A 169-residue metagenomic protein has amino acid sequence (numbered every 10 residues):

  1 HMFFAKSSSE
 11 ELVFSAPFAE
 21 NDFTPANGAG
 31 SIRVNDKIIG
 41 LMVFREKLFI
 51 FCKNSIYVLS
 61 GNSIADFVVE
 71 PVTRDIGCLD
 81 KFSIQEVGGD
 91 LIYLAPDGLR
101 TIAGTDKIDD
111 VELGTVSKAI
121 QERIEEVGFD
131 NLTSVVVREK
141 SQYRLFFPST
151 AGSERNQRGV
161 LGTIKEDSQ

Functional and structural regions predicted by a protein language model:
H1: Internal, well-ordered alpha/beta segment that forms a basic, Gly-enriched binding/recognition surface
F4-T24, S60: Blade/loop signatures of beta-propeller domains
D22-R33: A short helix->beta-strand "capping" segment at the edge of beta-propeller domains
N35-Q169: Beta-sheet-dominated scaffold domains
